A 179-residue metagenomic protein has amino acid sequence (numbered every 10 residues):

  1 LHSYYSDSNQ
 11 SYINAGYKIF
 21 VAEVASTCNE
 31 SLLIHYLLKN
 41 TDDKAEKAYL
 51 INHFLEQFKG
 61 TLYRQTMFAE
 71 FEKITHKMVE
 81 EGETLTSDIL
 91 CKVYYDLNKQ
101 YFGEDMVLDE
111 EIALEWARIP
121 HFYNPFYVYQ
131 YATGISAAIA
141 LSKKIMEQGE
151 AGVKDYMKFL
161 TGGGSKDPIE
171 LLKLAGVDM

Functional and structural regions predicted by a protein language model:
H2-V24: Post-HEXXH active-site segment of zinc metalloproteases
Y5, E46-K47: Juxtamembrane loop-helix boundary motifs flanking transmembrane segments in multi-pass membrane proteins
N9-Y17, L50-Q57, H76-G82: Short beta-alpha connecting loops at secondary-structure transitions that line or flank enzyme active sites
S11-Y12, H35, I135: Flexible loop/turn segments at secondary-structure boundaries
C28-S31, K39, K44-A45, F54 (+1 more regions): C-terminal, non-catalytic "cap/extension" segments appended to globular domains
